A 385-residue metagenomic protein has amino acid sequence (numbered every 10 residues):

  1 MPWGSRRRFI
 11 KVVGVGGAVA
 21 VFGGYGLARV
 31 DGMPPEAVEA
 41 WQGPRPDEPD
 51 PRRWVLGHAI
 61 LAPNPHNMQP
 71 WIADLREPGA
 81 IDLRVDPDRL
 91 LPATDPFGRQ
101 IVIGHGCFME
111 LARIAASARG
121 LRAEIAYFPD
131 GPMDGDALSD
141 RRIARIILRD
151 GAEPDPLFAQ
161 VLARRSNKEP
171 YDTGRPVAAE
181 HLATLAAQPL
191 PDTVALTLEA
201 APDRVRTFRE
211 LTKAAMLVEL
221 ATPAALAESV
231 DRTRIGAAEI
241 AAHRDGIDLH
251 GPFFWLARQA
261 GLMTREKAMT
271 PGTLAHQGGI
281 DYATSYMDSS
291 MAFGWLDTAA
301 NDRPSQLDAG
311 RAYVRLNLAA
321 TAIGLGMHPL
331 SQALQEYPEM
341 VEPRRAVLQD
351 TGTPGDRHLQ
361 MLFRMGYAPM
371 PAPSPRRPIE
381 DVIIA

Functional and structural regions predicted by a protein language model:
P2-A385: Acidic, surface-exposed loops and disordered segments
